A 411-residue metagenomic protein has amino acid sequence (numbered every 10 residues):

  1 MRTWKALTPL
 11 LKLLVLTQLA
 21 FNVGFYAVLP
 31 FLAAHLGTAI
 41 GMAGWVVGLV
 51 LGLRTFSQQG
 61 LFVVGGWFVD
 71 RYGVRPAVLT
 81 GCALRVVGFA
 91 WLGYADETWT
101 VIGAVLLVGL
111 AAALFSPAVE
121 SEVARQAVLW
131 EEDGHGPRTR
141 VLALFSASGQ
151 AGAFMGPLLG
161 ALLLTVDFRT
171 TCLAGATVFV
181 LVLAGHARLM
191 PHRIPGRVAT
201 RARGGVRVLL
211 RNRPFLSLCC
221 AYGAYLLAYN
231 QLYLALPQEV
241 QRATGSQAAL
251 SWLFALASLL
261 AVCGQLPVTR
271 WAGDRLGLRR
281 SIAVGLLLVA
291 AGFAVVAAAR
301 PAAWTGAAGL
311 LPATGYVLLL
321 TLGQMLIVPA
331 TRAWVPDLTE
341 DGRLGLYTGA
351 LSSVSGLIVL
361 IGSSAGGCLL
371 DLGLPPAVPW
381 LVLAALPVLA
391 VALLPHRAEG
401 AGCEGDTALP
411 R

Functional and structural regions predicted by a protein language model:
M1-T8, A187-A221: Juxtamembrane intracellular "pre-TM" segments in multi-pass secondary transporters
R2-T55, P214-A255: Helix-loop boundary and gating motifs at the non-cytosolic
Q59-D96: Conserved MFS/SLC helix-loop-helix module at the cytosolic interface between two early adjacent transmembrane helices
L61-G73, C263-L278, L370: Helix-to-loop junctions at the C-terminal end of transmembrane segments in multipass secondary transporters
A104-G149: Cytoplasmic helix-loop-helix junction between adjacent transmembrane helices in 12-TM secondary transporters
L164-T177, C368-P387: A membrane-interface helix-boundary motif in multi-pass transporters
R279-V328: C-terminal transmembrane helical hairpin of 12-TM major facilitator-type secondary transporters
L338, G342-G373: A late C-terminal transmembrane helix in Major Facilitator Superfamily
